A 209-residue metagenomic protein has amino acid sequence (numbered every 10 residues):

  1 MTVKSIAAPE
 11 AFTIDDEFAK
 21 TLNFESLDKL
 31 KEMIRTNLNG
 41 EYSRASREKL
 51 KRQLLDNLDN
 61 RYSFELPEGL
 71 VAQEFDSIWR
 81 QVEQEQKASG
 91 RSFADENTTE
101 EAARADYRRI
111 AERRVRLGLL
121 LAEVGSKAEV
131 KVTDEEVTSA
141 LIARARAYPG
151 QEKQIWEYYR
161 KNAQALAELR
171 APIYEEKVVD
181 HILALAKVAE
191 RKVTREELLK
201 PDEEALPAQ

Functional and structural regions predicted by a protein language model:
T2-Q209: Extended, charged alpha-helical "arm"/coiled-coil substrate-binding scaffolds, typified by the C-terminal helical
